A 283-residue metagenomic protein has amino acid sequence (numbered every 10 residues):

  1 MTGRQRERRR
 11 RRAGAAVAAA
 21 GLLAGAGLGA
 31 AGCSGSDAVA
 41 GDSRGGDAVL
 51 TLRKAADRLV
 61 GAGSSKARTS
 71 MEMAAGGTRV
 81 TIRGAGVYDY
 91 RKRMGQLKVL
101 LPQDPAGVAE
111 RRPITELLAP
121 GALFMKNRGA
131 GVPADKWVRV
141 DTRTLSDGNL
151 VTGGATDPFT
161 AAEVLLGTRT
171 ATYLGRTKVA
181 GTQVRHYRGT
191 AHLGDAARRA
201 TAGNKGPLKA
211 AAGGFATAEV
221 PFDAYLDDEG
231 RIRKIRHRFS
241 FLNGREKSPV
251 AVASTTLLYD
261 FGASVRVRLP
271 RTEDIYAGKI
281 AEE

Functional and structural regions predicted by a protein language model:
T2-R10, A26-G29, C33-E283: Subset-of-secretome marker
R11-L23: Sec-dependent N-terminal signal peptides
